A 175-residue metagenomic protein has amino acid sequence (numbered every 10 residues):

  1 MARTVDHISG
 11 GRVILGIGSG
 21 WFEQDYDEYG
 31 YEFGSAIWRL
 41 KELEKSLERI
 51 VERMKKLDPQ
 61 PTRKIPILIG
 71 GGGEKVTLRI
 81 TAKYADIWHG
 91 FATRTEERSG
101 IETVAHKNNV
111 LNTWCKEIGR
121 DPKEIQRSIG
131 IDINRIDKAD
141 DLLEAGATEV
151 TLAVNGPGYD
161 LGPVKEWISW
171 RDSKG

Functional and structural regions predicted by a protein language model:
M1-G175: Active-site-adjacent structural elements that line small-molecule/cofactor binding pockets in enzymes
